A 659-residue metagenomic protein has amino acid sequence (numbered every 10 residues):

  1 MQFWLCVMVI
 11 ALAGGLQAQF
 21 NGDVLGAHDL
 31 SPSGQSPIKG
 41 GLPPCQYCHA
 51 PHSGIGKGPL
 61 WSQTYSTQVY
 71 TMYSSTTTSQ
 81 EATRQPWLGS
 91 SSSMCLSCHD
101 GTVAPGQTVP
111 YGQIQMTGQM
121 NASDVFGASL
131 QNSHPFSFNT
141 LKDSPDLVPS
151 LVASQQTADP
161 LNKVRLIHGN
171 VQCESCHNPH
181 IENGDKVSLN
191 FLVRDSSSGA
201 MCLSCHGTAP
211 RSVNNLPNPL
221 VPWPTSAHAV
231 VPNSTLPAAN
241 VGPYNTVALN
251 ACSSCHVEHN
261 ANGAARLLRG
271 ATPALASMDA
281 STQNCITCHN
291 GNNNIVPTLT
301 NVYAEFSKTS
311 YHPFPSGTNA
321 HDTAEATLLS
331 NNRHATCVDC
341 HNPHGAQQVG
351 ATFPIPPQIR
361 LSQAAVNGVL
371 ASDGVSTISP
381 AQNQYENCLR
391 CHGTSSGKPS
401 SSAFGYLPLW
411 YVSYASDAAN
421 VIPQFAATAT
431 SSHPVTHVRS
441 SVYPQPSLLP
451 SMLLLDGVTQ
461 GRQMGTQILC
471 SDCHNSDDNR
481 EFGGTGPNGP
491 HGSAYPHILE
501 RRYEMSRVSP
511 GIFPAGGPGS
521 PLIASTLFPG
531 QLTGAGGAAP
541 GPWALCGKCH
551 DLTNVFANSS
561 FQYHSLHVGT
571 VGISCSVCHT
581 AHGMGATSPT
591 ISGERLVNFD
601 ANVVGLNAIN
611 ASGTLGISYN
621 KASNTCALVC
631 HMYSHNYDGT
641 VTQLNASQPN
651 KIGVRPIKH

Functional and structural regions predicted by a protein language model:
Q2-A13: Bacterial N-terminal signal peptides
Q19-H659: A motif-centric signal for short, conserved binding hotspots located in accessible loops or intrinsically disordered
